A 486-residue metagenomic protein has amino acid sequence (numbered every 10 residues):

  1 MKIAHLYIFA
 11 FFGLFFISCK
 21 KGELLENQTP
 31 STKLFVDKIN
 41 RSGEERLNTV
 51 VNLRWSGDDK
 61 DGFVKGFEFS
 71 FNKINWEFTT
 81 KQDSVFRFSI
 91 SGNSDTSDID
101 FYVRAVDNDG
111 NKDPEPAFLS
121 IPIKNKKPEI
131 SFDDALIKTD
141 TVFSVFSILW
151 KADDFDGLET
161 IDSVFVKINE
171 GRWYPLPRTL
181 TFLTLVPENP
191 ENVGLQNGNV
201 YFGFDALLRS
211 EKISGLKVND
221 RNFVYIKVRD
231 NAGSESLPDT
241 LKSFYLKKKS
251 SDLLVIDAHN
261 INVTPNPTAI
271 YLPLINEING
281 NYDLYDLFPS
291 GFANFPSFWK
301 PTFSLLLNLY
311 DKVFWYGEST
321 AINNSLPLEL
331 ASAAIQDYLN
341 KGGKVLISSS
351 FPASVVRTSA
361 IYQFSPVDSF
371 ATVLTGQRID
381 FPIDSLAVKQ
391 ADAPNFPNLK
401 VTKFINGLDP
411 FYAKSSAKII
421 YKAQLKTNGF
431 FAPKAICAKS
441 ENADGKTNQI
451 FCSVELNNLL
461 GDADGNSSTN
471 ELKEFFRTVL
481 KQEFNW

Functional and structural regions predicted by a protein language model:
M1-I8: Bacterial N-terminal signal peptides that target proteins for export
F15-S18: C-terminal motif of bacterial Sec signal peptides marking the signal peptidase cleavage site
K20, P433-A435, S440-W486: Extracellular ligand-binding/catalytic regions of CAZymes and related secreted enzymes and adhesion modules
K20-L246: Low-complexity, disordered linker/stalk regions enriched in Pro/Thr/Ser/Gly
F132-D156, S250-N279: Compositionally biased low-complexity segments at domain edges in trafficked proteins and select soluble regulators
V263-S359: Helical hinge/lid and interdomain linker segments adjacent to catalytic or ligand-binding clefts that mediate domain
S319-K422: A glycine-rich, often tryptophan-bearing local segment used as a flexible ligand/cofactor-contacting loop or short
Y412-A438: Short, Gly/Ser/Thr-enriched beta-strand-loop segments that form substrate-interacting elements of hydrolase/peptidase
